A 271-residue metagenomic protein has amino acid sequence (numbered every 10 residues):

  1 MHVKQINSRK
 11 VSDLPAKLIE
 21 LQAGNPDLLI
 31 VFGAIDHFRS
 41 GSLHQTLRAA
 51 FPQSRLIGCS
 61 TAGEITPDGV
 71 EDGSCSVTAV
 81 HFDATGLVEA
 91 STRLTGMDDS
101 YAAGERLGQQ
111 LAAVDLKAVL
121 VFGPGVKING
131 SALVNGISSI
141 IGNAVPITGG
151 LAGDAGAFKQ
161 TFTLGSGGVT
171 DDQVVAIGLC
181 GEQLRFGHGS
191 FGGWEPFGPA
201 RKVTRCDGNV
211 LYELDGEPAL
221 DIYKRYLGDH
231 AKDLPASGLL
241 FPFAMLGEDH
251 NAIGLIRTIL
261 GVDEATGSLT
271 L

Functional and structural regions predicted by a protein language model:
M1-A50, S54-R55, C59-L271: Small-residue-enriched flexible segments
